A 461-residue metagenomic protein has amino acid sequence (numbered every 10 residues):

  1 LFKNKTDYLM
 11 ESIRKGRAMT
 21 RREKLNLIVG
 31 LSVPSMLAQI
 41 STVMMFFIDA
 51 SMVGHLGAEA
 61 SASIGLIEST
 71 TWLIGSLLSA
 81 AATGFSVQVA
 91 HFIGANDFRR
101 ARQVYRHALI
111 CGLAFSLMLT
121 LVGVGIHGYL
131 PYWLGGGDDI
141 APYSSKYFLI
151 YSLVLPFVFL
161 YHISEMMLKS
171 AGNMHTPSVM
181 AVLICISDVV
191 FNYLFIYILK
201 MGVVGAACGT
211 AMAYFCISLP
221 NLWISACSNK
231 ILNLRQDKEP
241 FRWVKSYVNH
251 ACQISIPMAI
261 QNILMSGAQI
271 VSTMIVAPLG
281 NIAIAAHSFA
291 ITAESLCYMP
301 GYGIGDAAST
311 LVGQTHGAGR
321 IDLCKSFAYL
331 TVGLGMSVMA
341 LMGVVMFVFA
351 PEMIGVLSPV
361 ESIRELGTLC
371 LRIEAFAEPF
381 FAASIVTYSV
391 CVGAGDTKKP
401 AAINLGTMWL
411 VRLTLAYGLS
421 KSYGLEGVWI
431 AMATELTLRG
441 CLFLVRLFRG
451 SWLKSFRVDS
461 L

Functional and structural regions predicted by a protein language model:
L1-S35, V89-V154, I198-I256, V312-A377 (+1 more regions): Short alpha-helical transmembrane segments in multi-pass integral membrane proteins
E23-S51, H55-L56, W72-G84, Q88 (+6 more regions): N-terminal transmembrane alpha-helices
G30-D49, I150, Y161, I184 (+5 more regions): Transmembrane helical elements of multi-pass membrane transporters/channels
S35, Q39, A50-S51, E68 (+16 more regions): Transmembrane alpha-helix boundary and packing residues in multipass membrane permease domains and related
M44-A62, P131-D138, L194-M201, A259 (+4 more regions): Helix-terminus/linker motif at the lipid-water interface of multi-pass membrane proteins
S61-L121, V158-P177, T273, A286-A350 (+1 more regions): Small-residue-rich hydrophobic transmembrane alpha-helices
A82, S86, I150-K169, P177-D188 (+6 more regions): Short runs within selected transmembrane alpha-helices of multi-pass transporters and secretion channels
S164-G172, N192-V204: Membrane-water interface regions at transmembrane-helix termini and the short interhelical loops of multi-pass membrane
